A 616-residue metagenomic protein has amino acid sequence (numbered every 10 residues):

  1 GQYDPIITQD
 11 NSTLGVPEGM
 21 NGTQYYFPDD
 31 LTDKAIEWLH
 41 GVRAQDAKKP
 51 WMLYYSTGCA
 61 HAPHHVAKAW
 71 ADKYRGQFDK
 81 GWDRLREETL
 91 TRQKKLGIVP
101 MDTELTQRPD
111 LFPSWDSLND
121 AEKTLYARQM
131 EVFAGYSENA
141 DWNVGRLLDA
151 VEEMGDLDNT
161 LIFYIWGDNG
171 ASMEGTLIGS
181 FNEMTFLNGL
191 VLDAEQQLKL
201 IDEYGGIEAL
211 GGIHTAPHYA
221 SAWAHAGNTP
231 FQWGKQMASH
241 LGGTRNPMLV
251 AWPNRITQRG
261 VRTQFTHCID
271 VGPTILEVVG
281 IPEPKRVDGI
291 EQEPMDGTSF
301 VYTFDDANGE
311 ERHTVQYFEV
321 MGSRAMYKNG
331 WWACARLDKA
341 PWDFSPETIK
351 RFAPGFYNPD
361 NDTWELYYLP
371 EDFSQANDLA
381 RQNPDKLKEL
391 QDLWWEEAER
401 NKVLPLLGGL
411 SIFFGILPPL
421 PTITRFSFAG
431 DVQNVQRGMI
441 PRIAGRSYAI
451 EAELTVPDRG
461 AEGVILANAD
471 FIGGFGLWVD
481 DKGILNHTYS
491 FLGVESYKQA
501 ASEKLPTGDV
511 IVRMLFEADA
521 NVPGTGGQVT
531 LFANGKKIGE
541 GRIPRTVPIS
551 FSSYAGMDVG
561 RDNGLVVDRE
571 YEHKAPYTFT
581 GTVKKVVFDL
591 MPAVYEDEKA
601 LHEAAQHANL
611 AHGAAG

Functional and structural regions predicted by a protein language model:
G1-A71, R75, K80, K94 (+2 more regions): Formylglycine-dependent
G1-I6, P17-G19, K49, Y54 (+15 more regions): Short, solvent-exposed loop/turn and secondary-structure capping segments
G1-V16, L148-D149, M184-E310, A555-M557: Substrate-binding rim/cap in mid-to-C-terminal beta-strand-loop elements of soluble/periplasmic
E18-Y26, F78-K80, A127-G135, W233-M237 (+10 more regions): Active-site rim elements
Y26-R43, G76-P100, E122-T160, A171-M173 (+3 more regions): A long, amphipathic alpha-helix that forms part of the scaffold/cap immediately adjacent to metal-dependent active
D46-L53, D156-I162, E311-H313, K328-W331 (+1 more regions): Loop/turn elements at helix/coil->beta-strand transitions in domains of secreted/extracellular proteins
H218-A220, A226, P230-N246, F318-R381 (+2 more regions): C-terminal, low-complexity/hydrophilic appendages and adjacent surface loops of extracellular/periplasmic anionic
P405, G409-G616: Extracellular glycan-associated modules
